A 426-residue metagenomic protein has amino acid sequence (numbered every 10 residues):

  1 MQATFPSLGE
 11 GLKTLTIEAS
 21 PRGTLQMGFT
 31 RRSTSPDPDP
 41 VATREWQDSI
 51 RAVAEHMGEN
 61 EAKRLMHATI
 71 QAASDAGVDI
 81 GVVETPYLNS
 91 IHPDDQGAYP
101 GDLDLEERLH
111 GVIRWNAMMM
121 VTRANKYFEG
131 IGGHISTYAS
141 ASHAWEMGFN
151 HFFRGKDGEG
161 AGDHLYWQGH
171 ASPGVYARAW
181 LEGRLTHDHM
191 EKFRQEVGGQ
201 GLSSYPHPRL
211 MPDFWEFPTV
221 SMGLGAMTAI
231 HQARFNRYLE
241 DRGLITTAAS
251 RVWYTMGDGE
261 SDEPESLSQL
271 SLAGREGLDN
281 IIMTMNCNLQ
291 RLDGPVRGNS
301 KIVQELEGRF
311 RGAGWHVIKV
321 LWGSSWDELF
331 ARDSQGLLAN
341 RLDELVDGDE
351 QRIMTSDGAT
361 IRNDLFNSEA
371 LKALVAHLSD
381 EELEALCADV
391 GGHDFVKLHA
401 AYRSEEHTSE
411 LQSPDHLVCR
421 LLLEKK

Functional and structural regions predicted by a protein language model:
A3-S7, G11-Q26, L417: Short, positively charged and aromatic/hydrophobic N-terminal segments
L15-I17, L25-A54: Charged, compositionally biased N-terminal leader segments and the immediate start of the first structured element
D39-A73, D79: Amphipathic alpha-helical packing elements
A73-I91, Q168, V320, S324-A331: Terminal amphipathic helices with adjacent charged low-complexity linkers/tails
D95-Q96, P100-E129, H134-E276: Cofactor-binding active-site loop characterized by glycine-rich and histidine/acidic residues
L165-Q168, N280-N288: Short internal beta-strands
C287-E405, S409, R420: Long, well-ordered, tryptophan-enriched scaffold segments
E410-K426: Positively charged, low-complexity/disordered segments
